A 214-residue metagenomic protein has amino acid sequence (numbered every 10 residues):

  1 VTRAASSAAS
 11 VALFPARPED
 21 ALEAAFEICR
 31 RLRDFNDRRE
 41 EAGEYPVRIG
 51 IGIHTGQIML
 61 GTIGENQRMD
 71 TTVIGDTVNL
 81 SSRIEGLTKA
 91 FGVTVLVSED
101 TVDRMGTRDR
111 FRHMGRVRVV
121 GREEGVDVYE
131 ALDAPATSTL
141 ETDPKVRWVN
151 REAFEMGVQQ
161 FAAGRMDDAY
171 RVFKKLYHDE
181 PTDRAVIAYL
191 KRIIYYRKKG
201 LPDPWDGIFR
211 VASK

Functional and structural regions predicted by a protein language model:
V1-P15: Conserved helix-loop-beta segment at the catalytic/binding core of cyclic-nucleotide signaling proteins
A8, Y45-G61: A short glycine-enriched loop-to-beta-strand structural element that forms part of the catalytic core of nucleotide
A12-I51, D76-K89, R110: Alpha-helical scaffold within the catalytic cores of cyclic-nucleotide enzymes
R17-D20, A24, M59, E65 (+5 more regions): Helical mechanochemical/support elements of P-loop NTPase systems and associated helical scaffolds
I58-L60, T88-M166, K174-K175, E180-A185 (+1 more regions): Cytosolic regulatory/linker segments at or just downstream of nucleotide-handling modules in signal-transduction
P202-K214: Intrinsically disordered, low-complexity, charge-biased linker/tail regions
